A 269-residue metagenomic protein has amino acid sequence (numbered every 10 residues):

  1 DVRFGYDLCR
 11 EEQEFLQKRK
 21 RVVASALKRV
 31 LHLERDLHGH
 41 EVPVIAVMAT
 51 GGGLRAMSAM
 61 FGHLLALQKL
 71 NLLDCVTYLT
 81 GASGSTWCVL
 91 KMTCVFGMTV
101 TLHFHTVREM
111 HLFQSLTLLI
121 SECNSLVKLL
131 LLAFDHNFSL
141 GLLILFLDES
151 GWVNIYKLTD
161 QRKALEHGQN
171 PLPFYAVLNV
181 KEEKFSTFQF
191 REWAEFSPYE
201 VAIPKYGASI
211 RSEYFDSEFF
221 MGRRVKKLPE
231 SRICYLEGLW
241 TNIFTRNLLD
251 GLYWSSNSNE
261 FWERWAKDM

Functional and structural regions predicted by a protein language model:
D1-E34: Low-complexity, highly charged intrinsically disordered N-terminal segments that act as targeting/localization
K20, A56-M60, S85, G168 (+1 more regions): Generic preference for well-ordered alpha-helical elements
A26-V76, Q114: Helix-rich "cap/lid" substructures immediately adjacent to catalytic or cofactor-binding pockets
L37-V42, L70-D74, G81, G97-V100 (+2 more regions): Intrinsically disordered, low-complexity regulatory regions enriched in Ser/Pro/Gly/Thr and acidic residues
T50-G52, V76-M92, Y175: Catalytic nucleophile loop
S58-M60, C88-T93, S186: A short acidic (Asp/Glu
G62-A66, Y78-G84, V95-M98, E192-E195: Amphipathic alpha-helical scaffolding segments
V95-F96, T101-M269: Patatin-like phospholipase A catalytic core
